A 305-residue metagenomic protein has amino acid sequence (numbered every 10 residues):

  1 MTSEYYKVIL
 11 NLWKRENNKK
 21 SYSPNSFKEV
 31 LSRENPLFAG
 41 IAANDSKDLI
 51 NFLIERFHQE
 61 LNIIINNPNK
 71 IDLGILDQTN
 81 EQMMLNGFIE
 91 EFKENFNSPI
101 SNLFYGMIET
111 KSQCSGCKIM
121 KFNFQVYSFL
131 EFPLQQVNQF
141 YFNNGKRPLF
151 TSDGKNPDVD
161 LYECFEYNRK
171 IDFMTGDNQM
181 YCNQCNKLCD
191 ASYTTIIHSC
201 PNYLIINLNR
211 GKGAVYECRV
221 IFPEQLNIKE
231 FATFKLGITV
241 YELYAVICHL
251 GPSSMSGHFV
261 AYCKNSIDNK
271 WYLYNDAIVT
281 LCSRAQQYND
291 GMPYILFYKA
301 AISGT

Functional and structural regions predicted by a protein language model:
M1-V126: Papain-like cysteine protease catalytic cores
N69, I75-N95, P99, K118-T305: Exposed substrate/partner-binding surface patches
